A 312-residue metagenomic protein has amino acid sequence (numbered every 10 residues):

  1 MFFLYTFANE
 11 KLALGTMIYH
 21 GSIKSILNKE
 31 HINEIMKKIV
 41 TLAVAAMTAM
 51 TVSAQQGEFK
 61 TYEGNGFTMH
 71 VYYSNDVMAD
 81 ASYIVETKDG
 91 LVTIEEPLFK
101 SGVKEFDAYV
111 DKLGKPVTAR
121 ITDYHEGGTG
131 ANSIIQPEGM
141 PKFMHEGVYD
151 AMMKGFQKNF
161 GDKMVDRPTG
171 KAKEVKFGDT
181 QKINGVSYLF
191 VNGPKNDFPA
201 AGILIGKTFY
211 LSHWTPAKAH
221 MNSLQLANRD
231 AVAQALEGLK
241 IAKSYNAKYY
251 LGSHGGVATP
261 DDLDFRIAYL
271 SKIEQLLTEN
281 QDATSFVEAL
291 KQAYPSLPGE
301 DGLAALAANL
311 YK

Functional and structural regions predicted by a protein language model:
L4-I35: Short, Lys/Arg-enriched N-terminal segments with co-localized hydrophobic residues within the first ~10-30 amino acids
K37-A43: Sec-dependent signal peptide recognition, specifically the positively charged N-region followed immediately by
A45-S53: Hydrophobic h-region of N-terminal signal peptides that target proteins for export in Gram-negative bacteria
Q56-F59, E63, G147-A200: Metallo-beta-lactamase
E58-K112, A201-W214: Conserved beta-strand hairpin/beta-sheet module of binuclear metal-dependent hydrolase folds, prominently
D89-G90, K100-F143, N246: Active-site metal-binding motif and surrounding structural segment of the metallo-beta-lactamase
L98, P194-A268, K272: Metallo-beta-lactamase
S244-Y249, G256-K312: Accessory terminal helices/loops
